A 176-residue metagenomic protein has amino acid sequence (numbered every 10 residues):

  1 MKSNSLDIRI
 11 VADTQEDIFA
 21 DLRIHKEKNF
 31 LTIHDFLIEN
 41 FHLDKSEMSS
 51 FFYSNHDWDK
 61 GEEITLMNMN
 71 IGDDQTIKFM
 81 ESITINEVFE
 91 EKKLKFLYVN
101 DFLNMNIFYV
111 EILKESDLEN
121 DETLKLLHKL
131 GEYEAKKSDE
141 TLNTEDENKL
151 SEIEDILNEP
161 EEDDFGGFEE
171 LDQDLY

Functional and structural regions predicted by a protein language model:
M1-Y176: Short linear regulatory motifs enriched in tryptophan with gly/pro/ser
